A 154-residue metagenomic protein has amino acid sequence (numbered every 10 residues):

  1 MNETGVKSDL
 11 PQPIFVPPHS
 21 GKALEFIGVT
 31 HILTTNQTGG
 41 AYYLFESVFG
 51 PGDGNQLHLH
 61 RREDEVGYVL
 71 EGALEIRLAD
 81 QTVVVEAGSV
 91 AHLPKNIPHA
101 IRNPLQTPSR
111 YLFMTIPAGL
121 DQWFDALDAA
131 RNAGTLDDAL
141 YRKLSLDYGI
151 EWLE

Functional and structural regions predicted by a protein language model:
M1-A41, A129-E154: A short, N-terminal "cap"/entry segment at the start of jelly-roll beta-barrel domains of the cupin/DSBH fold
F15-P17, D80-P98: Short acidic-glycine-tyrosine-enriched beta hairpin
P17, G28-I32, F45-H60: Conserved short histidine dyad/triad with adjacent acidic residue
H31, L44-V48, V66, T82 (+1 more regions): Conserved hydrophobic/aromatic beta-strand scaffold that supports enzyme active sites
T38, E75, K95-D121: Ligand-binding loop in jelly-roll beta-barrel domains
L44-G50, L59-L78, M114: Short, conserved beta-strand element in jelly-roll/cupin
N55-L57, L78-V83: Short beta-strand segments
R110, F124-A130: A hydrophobic, small-residue-rich beta->alpha segment in the mid-to-C-terminal subdomain of diverse proteins
